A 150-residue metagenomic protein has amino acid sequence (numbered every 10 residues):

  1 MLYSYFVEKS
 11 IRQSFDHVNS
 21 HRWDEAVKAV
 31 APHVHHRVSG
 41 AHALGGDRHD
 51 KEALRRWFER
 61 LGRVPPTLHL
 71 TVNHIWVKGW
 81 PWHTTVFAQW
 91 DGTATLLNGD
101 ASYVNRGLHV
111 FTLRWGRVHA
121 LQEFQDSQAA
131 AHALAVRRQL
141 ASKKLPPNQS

Functional and structural regions predicted by a protein language model:
M1-S150: C-terminal and inter-domain tail/linker signature
